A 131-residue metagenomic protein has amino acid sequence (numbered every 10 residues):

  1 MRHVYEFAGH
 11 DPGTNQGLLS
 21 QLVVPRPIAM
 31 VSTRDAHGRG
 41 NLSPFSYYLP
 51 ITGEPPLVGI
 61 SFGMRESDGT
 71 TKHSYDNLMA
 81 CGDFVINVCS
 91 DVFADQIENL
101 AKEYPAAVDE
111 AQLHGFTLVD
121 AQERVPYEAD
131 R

Functional and structural regions predicted by a protein language model:
M1-S43, L49-R131: Active-site-proximal mixed secondary-structure blocks
